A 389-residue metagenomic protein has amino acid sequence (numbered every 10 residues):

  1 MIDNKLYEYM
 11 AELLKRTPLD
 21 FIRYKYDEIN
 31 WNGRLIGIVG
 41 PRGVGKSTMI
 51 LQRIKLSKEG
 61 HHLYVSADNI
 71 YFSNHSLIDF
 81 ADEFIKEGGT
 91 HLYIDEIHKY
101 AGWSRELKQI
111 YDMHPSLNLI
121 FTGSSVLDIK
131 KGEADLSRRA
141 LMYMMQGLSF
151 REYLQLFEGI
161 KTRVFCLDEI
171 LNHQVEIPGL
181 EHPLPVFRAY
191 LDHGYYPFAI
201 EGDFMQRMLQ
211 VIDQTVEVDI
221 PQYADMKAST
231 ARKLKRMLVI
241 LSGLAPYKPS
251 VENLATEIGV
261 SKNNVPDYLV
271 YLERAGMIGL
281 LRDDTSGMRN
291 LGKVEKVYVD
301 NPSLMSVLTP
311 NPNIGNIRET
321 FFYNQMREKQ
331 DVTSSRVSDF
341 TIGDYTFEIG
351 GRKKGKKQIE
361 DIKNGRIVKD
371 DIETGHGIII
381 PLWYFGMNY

Functional and structural regions predicted by a protein language model:
M1-E28: N-terminal pre-Walker A segment at the start of P-loop NTPase domains
I2-K5, A11, S124, K130-L234 (+2 more regions): Interdomain motor-coupling "hinge/lid" segment immediately C-terminal to the ATP-binding subdomain of NTP-driven enzymes
I38: Hydrophobic anchor at the beta1->P-loop junction of P-loop NTPases
K46-S47: Conserved lysine of the Walker
E59-H91: Short glycine-rich substrate-engagement loop in P-loop NTPases that contacts/grips substrate
Y93, N118-S124, M144: Structural recognition of the conserved hydrophobic beta-strand(s) that form the central parallel beta-sheet of P-loop
Y196-R336: Accessory nucleic acid-recognition modules appended to NTPase machines
F322, M326, F340-G355: Conserved catalytic cores of phosphodiester-cleaving nucleases, focusing on short active-site segments
